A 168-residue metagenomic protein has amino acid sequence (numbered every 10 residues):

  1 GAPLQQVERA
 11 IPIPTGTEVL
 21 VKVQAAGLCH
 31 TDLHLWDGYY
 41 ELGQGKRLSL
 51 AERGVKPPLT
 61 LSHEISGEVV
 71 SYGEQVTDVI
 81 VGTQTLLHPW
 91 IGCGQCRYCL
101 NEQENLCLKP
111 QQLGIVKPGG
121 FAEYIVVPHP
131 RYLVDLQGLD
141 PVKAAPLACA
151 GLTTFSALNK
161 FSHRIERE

Functional and structural regions predicted by a protein language model:
G1-P3: Extracellular beta-rich ligand/substrate-recognition surface
Q6-E8, Y124: Well-ordered beta-strand positions in beta-sheet-rich domains
I11, L35, V126-V127: Conserved hydrophobic "DFG−1" position in protein kinase catalytic cores
I11-A26, E41-R97, Q137-L139: Glycine-rich beta-strand-centered segment in the early N-terminal region that forms part of a ligand/cofactor-binding
H30: Helix-loop element at the rim of GNAT/NAT acetyltransferase active sites that forms part of the acceptor-substrate
H34-E41: Short Gly/aromatic-enriched secondary-structure transition segments
S49-H63, C93-E168: NAD(P)H dinucleotide-binding glycine-rich loop of Rossmann-like/cofactor-binding domains, especially the beta1-alpha1
